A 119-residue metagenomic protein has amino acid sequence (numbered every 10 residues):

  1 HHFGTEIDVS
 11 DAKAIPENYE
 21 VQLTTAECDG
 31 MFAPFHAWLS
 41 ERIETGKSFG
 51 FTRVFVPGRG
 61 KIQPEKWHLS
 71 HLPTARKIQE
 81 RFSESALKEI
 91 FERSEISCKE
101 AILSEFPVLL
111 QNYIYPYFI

Functional and structural regions predicted by a protein language model:
H1-I119: Cell-envelope/glycan interface and biosynthesis
